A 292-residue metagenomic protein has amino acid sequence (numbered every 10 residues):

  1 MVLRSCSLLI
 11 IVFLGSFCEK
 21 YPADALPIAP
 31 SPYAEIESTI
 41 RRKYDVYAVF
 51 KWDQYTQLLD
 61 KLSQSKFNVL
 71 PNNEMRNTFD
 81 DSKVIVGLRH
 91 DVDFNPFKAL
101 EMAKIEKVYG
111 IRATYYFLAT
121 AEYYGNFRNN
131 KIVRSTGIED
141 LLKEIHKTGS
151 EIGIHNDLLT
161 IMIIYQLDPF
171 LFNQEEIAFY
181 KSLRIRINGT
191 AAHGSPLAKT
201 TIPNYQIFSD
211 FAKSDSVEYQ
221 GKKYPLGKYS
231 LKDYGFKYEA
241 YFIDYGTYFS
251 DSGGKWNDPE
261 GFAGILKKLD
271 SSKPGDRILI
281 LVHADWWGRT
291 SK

Functional and structural regions predicted by a protein language model:
V2-R89, D93-E139, H146-G149, L159 (+1 more regions): Terminal accessory/targeting
G153-N156: Short beta-strands and strand-loop turn motifs
